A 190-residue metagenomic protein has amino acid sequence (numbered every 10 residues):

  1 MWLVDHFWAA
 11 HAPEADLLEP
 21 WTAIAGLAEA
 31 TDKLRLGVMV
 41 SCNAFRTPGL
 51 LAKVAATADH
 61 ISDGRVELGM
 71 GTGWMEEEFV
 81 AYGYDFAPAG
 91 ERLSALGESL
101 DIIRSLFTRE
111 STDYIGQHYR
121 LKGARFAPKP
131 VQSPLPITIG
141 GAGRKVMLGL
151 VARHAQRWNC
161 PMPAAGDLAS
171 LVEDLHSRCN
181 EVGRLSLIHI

Functional and structural regions predicted by a protein language model:
M1-I188: Active-site-adjacent structural elements that line small-molecule/cofactor binding pockets in enzymes
